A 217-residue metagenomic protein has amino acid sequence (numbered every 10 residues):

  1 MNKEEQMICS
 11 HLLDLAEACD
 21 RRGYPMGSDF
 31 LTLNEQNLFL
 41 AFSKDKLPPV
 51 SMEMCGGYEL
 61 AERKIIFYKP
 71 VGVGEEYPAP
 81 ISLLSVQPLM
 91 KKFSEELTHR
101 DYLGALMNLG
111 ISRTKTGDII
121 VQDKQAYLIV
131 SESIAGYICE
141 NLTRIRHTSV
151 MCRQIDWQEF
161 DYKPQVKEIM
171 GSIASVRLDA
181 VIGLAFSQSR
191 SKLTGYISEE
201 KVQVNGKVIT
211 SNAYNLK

Functional and structural regions predicted by a protein language model:
M1-A185: Ferredoxin-like alpha/beta domains used as RNA- or RNAP-binding modules
I169-L216: A basic, amphipathic helix-loop patch mediating RNA/tRNA/ribosome contacts
